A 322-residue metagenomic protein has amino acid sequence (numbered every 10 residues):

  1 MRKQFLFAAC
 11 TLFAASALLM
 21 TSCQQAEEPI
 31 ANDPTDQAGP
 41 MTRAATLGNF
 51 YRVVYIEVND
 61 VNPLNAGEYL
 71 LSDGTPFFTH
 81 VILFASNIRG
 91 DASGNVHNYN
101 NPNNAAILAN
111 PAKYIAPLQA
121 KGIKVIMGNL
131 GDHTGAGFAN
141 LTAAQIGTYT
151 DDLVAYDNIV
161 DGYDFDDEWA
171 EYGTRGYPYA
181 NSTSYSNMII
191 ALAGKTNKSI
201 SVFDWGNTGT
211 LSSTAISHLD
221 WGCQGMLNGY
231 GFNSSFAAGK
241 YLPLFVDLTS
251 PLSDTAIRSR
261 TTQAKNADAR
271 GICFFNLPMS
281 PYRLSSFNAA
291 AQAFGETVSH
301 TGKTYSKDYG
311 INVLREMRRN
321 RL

Functional and structural regions predicted by a protein language model:
M1-P34: Bacterial Sec-dependent N-terminal signal peptides
C23-L322: Secreted glycan hydrolases and related glycan-binding modules that recognize and/or cleave
